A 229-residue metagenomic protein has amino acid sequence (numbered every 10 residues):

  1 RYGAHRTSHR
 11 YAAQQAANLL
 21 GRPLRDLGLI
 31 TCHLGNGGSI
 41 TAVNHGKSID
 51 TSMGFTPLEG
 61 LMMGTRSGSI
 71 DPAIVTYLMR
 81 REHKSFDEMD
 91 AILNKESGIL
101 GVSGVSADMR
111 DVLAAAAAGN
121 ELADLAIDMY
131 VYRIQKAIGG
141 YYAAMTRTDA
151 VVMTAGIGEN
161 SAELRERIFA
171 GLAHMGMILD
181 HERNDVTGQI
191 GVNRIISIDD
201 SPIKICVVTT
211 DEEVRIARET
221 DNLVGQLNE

Functional and structural regions predicted by a protein language model:
R1-M79: Glycine-rich phosphate-binding loop of actin/hexokinase-like ATP-binding domains
G3-T7, Y11, G38, S69-A73 (+9 more regions): Conserved active-site and cofactor/substrate-binding residues in soluble primary-metabolism enzymes
Y11-L19, I74-L78, E88, I92-K95 (+4 more regions): Alpha-helical scaffold segments in soluble metabolic enzymes
L20-R25, E82-E88, A116-L122, Q226-E229: Short, glycine- and charge-enriched coil/turn segments that flank and shape catalytic ligand pockets
D26-C32, D87-E96, A150-V152: Beta-strand segments within the central parallel beta-sheet cores of soluble alpha/beta enzyme folds
N44, D50-S85, A91, A155-G188 (+2 more regions): Catalytic phosphate/nucleotide-handling subdomain of diverse soluble enzymes
A91, G98-V102, M109-A144: Adenine-nucleotide phosphate-binding core of ATP-dependent small-molecule kinases
D124-V152, G158-E229: Internal helix-turn-beta structural module
